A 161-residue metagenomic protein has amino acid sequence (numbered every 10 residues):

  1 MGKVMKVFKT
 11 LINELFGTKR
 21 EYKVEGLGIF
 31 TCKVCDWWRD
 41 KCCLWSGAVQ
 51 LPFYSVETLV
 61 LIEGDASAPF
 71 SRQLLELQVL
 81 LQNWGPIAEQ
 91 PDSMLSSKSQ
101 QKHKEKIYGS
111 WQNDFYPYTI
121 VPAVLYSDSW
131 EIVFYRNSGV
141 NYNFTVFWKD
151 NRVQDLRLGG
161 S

Functional and structural regions predicted by a protein language model:
G2-H103: Long, contiguous N-terminal structural blocks used for assembly/anchoring
G2-R39, L44, A48-V49, G109-S161: Acidic, proline/glycine-rich low-complexity IDRs
